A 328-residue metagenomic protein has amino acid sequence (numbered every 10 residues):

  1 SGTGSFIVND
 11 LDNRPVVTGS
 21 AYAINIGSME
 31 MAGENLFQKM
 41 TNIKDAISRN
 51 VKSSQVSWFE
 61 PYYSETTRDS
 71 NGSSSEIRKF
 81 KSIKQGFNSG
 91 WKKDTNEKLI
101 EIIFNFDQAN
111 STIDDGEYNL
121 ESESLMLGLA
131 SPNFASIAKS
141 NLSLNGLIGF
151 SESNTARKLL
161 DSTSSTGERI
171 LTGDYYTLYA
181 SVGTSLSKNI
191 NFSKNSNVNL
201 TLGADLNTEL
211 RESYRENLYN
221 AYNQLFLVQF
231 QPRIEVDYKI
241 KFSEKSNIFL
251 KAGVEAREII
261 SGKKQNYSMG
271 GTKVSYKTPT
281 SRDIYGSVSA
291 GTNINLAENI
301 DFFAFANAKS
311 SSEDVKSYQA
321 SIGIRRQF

Functional and structural regions predicted by a protein language model:
S1-D10: Extracellular, surface-exposed repeat/solenoid domains
L11-F192, N307, S312: Outer membrane beta-barrel translocator domains of Type V secretion systems
Q55-P61, K98-F104, S140-G146, A180-T184 (+7 more regions): Transmembrane beta-strands of outer-membrane beta-barrel proteins
G72-K79, D115-Y118, N154-D174, L210-F230 (+1 more regions): Solvent-exposed, glycine/polar-rich loop segments of beta-barrel outer-membrane systems
K98, F134-L142, N189-V198, I240-I248 (+1 more regions): Secondary-structure transition into beta-strands, especially the periplasmic turns and strand N-termini that construct
D107-A109, D205-N207, V254-A256: Short, internal active-site loops enriched in acidic
E123-M126, N133, Y222-F328: Outer membrane beta-barrel transmembrane domains
A135-S136, D174-L178, T184, K188-F192 (+4 more regions): Alpha-helical scaffolds that organize eukaryotic protein assemblies
